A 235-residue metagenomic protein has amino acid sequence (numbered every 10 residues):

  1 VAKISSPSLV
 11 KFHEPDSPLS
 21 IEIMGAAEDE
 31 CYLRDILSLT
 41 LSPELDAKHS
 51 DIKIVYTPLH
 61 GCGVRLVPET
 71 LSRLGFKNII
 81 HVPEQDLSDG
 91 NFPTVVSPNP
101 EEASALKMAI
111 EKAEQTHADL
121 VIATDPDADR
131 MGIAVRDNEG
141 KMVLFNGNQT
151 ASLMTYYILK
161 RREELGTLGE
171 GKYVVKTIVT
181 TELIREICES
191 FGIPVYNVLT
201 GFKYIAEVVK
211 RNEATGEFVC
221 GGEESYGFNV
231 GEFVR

Functional and structural regions predicted by a protein language model:
V1-A105, E111-A113: Gly/Ser/Thr-enriched, mixed-charge loops and adjacent short helices that form phosphate/oxyanion-binding elements
K3-I23, D137-G222, G227-V230: Proline/glycine-rich low-complexity loops and linkers
S38-L45, E111-A118, Y157-L165, R211: Conserved helix-loop functional segments at active or binding sites
Y56, S72, L106-T124, M131-R136: Accessory "access/gating" subregions that flank catalytic or transport cores
P58-V64, A128-R130, T180-E182, Y226: Gly/Ser/Thr-rich loops at beta-strand to alpha-helix junctions that form or flank small-molecule/cofactor-binding
C62-E69, V135-N138, E189-S190, F233-R235: Short glycine/threonine-rich loop-to-helix capping motif typified by GTGT followed within a few residues by an Asp-Pro
E69-K77, A134-L144: A glycine- and small-aliphatic-rich helix-loop capping segment at beta-alpha/alpha-beta transitions that lines
